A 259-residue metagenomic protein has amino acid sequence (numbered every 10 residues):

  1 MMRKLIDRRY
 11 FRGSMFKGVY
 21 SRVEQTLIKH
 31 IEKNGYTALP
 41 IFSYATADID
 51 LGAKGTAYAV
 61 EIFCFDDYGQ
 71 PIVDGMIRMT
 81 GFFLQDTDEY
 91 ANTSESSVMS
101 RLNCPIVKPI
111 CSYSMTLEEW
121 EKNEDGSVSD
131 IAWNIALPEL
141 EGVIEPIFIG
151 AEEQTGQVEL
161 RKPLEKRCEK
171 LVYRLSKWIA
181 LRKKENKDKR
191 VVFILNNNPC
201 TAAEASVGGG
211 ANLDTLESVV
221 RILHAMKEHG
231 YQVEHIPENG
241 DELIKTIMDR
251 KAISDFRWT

Functional and structural regions predicted by a protein language model:
M1-T259: An N-terminal assembly and electron-transfer interface module characteristic of large anaerobic redox and radical
